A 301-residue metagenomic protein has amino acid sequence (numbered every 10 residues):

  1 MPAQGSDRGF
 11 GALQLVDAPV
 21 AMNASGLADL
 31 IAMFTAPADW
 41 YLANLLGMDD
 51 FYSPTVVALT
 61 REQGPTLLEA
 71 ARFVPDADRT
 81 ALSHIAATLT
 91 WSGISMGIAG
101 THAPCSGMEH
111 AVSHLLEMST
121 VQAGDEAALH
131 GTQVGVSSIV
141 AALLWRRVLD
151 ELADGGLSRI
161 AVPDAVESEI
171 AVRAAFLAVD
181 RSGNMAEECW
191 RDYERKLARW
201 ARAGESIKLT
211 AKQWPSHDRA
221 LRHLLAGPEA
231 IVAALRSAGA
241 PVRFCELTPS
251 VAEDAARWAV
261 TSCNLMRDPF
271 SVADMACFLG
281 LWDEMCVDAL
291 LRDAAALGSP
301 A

Functional and structural regions predicted by a protein language model:
M1-T66: A glycine/threonine-rich phosphate-anchoring loop and its flanking beta-alpha core in nucleotide/phosphate-binding
G9, A24-A28, M48-D49, S53 (+5 more regions): Extended, hydrophobic alpha-helical segments
L15, P37-L42, I98-A103, L144-G155 (+2 more regions): Short helix-capping/linker segments at secondary-structure and domain boundaries
D17, A21-S25, D50, P54-L68 (+7 more regions): Electropositive phosphate-/nucleotide-binding environments in soluble metabolic enzymes
L27, I31, L82-M96, V112 (+3 more regions): Short alpha-helical scaffolding segments that buttress acidic/His motifs in well-ordered protein cores
L42-L46, G64-E69, L89-S95, V112-T120 (+3 more regions): Short acidic (Asp/Glu) and glycine-rich catalytic loops that position anionic groups and cofactors
R61-A153: A conserved active-site cap/scaffold subdomain adjacent to cofactor or substrate pockets
L152-A301: C-terminal charged capping/lid subdomain of soluble metabolic enzymes
